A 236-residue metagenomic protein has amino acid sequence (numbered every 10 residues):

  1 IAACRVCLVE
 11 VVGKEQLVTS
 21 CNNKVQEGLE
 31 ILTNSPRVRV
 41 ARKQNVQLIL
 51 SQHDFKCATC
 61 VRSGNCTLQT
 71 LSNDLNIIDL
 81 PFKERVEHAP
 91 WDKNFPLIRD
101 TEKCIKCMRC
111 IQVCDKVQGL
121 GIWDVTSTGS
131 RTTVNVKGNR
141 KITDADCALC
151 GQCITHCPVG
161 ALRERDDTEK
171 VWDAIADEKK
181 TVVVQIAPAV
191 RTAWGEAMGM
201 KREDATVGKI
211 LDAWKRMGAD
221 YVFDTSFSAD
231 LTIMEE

Functional and structural regions predicted by a protein language model:
I1-N34, V38, E164-E236: Iron-sulfur-associated redox domains of electron-transfer enzymes in respiratory and anaerobic energy metabolism
R5-L149, T155, L162-R163, D167-A174 (+1 more regions): Fe-S ferredoxin-like electron-transfer domains and their immediately adjacent linker/connector regions across
